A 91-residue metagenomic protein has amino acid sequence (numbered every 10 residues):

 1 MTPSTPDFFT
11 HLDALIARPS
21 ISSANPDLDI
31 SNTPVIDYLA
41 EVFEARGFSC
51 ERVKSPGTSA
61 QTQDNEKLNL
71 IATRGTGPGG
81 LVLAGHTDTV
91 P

Functional and structural regions predicted by a protein language model:
T2-P91: Acidic/His- and Gly-rich active-site-bordering loop/insert found across diverse amide/peptide-bond hydrolases
